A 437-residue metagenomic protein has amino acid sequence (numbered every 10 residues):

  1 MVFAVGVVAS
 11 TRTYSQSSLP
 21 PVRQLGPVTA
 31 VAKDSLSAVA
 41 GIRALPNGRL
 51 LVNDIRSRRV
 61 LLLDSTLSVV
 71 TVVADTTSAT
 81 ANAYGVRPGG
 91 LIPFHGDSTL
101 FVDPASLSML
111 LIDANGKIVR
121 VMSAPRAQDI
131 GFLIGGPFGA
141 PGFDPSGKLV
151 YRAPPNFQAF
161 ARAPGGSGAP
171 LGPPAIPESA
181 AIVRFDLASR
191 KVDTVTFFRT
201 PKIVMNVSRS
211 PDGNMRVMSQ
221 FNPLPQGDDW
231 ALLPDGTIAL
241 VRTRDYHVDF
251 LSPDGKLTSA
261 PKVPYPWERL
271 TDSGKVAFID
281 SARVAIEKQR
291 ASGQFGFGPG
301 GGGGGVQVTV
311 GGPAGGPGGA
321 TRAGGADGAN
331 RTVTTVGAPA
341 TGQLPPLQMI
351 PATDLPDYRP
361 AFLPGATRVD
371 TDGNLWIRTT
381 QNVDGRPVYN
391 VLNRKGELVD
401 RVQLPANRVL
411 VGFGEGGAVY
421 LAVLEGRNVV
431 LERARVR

Functional and structural regions predicted by a protein language model:
M1-V8: Bacterial N-terminal signal peptides
A9, T13-R437: Eukaryotic scaffold repeat domains enriched in small/polar residues
